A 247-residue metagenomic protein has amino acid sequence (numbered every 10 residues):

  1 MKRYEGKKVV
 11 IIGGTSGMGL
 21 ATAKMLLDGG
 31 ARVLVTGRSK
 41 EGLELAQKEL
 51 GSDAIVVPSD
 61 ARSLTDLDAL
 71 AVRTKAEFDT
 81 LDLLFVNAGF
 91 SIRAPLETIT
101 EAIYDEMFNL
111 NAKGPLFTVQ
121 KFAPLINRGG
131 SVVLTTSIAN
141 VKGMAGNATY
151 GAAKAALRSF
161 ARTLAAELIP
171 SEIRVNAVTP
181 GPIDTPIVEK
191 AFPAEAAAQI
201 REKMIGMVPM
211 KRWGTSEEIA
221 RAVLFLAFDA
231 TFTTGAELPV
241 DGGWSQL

Functional and structural regions predicted by a protein language model:
T15-S16: Conserved glycine-rich cofactor-binding loop
P95-L96, T100-F108, M204: Substrate-binding pocket helix/loop in short-chain dehydrogenase/reductase
V119, A153, A161: Active-site helix of classical SDR
P124-L125, A166-P170: Alpha-helical segment proximal to the catalytic Tyr-Lys
L125, R212-V240: C-terminal substrate-recognition "lid" of short-chain dehydrogenase/reductases
S137: Residue(s) in the substrate-gating loop at a strand-loop-helix junction that position the organic substrate next
I169, R174, T234-G235: Short, small/polar-rich loop/turn modules that mediate ligand/substrate recognition or access, typified
